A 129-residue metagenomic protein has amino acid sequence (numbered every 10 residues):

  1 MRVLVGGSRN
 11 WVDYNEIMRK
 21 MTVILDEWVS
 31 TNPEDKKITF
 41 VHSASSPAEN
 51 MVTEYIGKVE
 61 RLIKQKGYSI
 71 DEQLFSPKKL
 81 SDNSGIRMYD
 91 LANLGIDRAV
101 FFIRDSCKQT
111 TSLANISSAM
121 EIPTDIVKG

Functional and structural regions predicted by a protein language model:
M1-E16: Glycine-rich phosphate-binding "P-loop"
V12-G129: Acidic/glycine-enriched connector segments
